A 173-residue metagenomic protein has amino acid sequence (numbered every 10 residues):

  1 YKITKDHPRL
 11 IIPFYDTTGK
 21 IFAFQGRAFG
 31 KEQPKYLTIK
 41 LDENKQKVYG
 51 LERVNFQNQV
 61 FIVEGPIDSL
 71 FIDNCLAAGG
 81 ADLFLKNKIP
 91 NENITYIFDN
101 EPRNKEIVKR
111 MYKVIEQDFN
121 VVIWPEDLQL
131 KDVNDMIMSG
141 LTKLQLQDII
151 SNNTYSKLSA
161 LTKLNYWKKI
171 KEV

Functional and structural regions predicted by a protein language model:
Y1-N93, F98, E106-V108: Phosphate-handling DNA/RNA-contact segment within nucleic-acid enzymes
I62, N93-F98, K109-V173: Replication-associated primase and helicase/ATPase modules
